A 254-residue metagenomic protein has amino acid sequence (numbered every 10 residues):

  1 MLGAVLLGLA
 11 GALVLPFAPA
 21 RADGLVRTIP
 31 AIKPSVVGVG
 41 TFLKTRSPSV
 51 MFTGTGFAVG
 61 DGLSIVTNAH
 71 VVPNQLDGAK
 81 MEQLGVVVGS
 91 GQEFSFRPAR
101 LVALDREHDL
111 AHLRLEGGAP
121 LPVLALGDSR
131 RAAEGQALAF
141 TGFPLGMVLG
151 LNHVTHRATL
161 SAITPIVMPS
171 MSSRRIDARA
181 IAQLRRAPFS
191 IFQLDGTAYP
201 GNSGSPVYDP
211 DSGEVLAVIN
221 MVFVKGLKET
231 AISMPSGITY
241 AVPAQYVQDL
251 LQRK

Functional and structural regions predicted by a protein language model:
G3-P16: Bacterial N-terminal signal peptides
D23-L25, F42-S64, N68, F96-R97 (+3 more regions): A conserved glycine-rich beta-strand in the N-terminal activation segment of trypsin-fold
R27-T28, R100-V102, E116-N152: Active-site substrate-binding loop(s) of clan PA
I32-S49, L115-V123, V154-Q252: Active-site region of chymotrypsin-like
V59-G60, G78, A132, P210: Short, well-ordered loop/turn sites that connect or cap secondary structure elements
G60-R106, G118: Catalytic-histidine neighborhood of serine endopeptidases, predominantly the chymotrypsin-like S1/PA family
N68-H70, F143, S212, M221: Short, surface-exposed secondary-structure boundary micro-motifs
E82-G85, S90-A99, E134-A139, H153-D177: Beta-strand/loop subdomains of soluble extracytoplasmic proteins
